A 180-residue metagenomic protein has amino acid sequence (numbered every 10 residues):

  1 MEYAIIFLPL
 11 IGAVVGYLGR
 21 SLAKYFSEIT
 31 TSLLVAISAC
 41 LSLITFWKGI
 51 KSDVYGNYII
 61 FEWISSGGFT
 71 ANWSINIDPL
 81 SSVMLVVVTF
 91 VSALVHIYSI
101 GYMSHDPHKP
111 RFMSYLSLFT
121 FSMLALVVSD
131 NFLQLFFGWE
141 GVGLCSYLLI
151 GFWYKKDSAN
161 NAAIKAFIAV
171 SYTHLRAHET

Functional and structural regions predicted by a protein language model:
M1, V14-V15, G19-S114: Transmembrane helix-loop-helix hairpins at membrane boundaries of multipass inner-membrane proteins
M1-L18, L133-L148: Alpha-helical transmembrane segments and their immediate interhelical/interface regions in integral membrane proteins
A4, F26, R111, Q134-L135 (+1 more regions): Residue-level recognition of membrane-helix boundary sites in multi-pass small-molecule transporters
A4, V83, V87, K165-A169: Alpha-helical transmembrane segments of multi-pass inner-membrane proteins, especially transporters/permeases
F7, L33, L118, G138-G141 (+1 more regions): Hydrophobic residues within alpha-helical transmembrane segments of multi-pass solute transporters/permease subunits
S66-S74, P79-S82, L118-F121, V127-F132 (+2 more regions): Membrane-interface helix/loop caps of multi-pass membrane proteins
A93, I97-G138, G143-N161: A conserved hydrophobic secondary-structure block that centers on an alpha-helix together with its immediately flanking
T173-T180: Conserved small/polar residues in nucleotide/adenosyl-binding loops
